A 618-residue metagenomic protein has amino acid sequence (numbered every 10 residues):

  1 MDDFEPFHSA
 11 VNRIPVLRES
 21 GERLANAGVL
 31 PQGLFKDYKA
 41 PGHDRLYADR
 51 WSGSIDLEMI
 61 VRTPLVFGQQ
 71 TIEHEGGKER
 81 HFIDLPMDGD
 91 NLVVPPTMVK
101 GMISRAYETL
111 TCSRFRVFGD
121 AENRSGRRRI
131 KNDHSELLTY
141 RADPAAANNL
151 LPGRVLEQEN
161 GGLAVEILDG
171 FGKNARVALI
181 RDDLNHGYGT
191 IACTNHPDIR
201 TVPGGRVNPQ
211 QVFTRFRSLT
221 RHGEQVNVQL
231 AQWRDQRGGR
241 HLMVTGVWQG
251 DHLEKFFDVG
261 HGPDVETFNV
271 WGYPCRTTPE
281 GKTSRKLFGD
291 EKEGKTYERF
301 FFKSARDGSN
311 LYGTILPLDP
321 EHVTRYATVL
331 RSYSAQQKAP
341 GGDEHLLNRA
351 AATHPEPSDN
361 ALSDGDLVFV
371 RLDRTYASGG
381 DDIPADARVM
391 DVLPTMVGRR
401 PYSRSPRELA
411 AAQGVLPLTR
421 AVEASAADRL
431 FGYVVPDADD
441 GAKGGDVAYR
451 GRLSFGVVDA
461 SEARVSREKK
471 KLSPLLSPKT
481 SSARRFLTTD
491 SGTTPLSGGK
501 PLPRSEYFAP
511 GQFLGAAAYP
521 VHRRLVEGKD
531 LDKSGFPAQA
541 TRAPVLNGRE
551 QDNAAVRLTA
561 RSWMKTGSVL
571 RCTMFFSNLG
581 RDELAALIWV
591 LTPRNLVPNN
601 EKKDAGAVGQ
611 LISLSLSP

Functional and structural regions predicted by a protein language model:
M1-P618: Basic, Gly/Ser/Thr-rich N-terminal segments that form RNA-phosphate-binding interfaces in CRISPR RAMP
